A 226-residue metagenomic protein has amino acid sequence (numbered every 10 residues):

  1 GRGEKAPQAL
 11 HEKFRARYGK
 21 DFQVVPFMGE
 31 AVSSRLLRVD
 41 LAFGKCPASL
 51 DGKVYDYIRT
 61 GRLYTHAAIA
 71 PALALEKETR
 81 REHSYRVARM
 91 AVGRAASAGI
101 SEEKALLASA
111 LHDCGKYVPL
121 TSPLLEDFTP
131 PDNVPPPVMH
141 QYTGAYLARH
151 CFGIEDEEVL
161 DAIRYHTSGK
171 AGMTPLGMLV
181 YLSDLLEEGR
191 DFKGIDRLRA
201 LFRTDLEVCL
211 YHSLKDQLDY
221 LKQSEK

Functional and structural regions predicted by a protein language model:
G1-A68: Classical nucleotidyltransferase
H66-E78: Extreme N-terminal tail/first-helix region
L73-L75, H83, V92-Y211: Divalent metal-dependent catalytic cores for phosphoryl transfer on phosphate-bearing substrates
A96, D219-Q223: Generic secondary-structure signature for well-ordered alpha-helical cores
K226: Histidine/acidic residue-rich metal-binding segments in metalloenzymes
